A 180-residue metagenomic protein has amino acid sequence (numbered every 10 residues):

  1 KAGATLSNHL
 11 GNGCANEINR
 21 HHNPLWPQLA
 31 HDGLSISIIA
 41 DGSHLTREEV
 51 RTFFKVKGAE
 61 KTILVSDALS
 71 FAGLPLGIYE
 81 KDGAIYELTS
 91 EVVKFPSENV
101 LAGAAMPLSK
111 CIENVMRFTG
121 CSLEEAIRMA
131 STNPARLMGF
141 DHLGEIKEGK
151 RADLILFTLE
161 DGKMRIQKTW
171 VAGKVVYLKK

Functional and structural regions predicted by a protein language model:
K1, R47-F53: Catalytic cores of alpha/beta
K1-H22, G73, G173: Histidine/acidic-residue-rich, glycine-tolerant segments that coordinate divalent metal ions
T5, I63, K168: Hydrophobic "anchor" residues on beta-strands that sit immediately upstream of conserved functional sites
G11, L69, E160: Anionic group-transfer/hydrolysis microenvironments
G13, G42, D161: Flexible, active-site-proximal loop/turn residues at the rims of small-molecule/cofactor binding pockets and catalytic
I18, T46-R47: Short glycine/serine/threonine-rich phosphate/pyrophosphate-binding segments that cradle anionic phosphate groups
R20-I38, G42, F54-S66, F71-F157: His/Asp/Glu-enriched, well-ordered alpha-helical/loop segment that forms or immediately abuts the divalent-metal
K147-K180: C-terminal cap of metal-dependent C-N hydrolases
